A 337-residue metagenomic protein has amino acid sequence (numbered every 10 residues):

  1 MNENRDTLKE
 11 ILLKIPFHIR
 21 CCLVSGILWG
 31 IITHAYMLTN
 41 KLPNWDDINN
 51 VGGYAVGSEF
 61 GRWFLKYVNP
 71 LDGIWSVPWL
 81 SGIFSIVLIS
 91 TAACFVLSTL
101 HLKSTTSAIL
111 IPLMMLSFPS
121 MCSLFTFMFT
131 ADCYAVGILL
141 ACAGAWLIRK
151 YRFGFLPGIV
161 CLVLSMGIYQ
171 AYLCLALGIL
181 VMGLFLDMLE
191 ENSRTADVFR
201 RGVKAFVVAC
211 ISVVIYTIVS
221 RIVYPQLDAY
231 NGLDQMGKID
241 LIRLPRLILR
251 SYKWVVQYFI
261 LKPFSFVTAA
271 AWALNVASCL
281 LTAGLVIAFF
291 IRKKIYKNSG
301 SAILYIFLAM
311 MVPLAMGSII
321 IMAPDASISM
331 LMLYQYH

Functional and structural regions predicted by a protein language model:
M1-I31: Start-transfer (signal-anchor) and selected internal transmembrane alpha helices of multi-pass inner/ER membrane
G30-I83, I89, A93-F95, L110-P112 (+7 more regions): Transmembrane catalytic cores of multi-pass membrane glycosyltransferases and polysaccharide-assembly enzymes
S76-F84, K103-S107, F153-P157, C161: Membrane-interface starts of transmembrane alpha-helices
S85, A93-T106, A145-I148: Transmembrane-helix signature of membrane-embedded glycosylation machinery that interfaces with polyprenol carriers
I86-S90, A135-W146, G158, A209 (+1 more regions): Alpha-helical transmembrane segments of multi-pass membrane proteins
L97-S120, L139, R152-F155: Transmembrane-helix signature of polytopic, membrane-embedded enzymes that assemble or transfer cell-envelope glycans
L116, M121-A141: Membrane-proximal helix-loop-helix units in multi-pass membrane proteins
A141-F155, D187-S193: Membrane-interface transmembrane helices that cradle and orient dolichyl/undecaprenyl
